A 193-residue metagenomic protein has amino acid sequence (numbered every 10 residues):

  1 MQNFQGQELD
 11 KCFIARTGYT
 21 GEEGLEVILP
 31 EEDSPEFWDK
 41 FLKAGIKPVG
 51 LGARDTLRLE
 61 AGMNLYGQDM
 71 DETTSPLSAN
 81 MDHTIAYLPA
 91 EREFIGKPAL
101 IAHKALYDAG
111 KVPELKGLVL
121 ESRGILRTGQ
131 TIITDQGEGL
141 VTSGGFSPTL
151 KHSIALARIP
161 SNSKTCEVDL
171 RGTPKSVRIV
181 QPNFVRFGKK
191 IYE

Functional and structural regions predicted by a protein language model:
M1-E193: Conserved, structured C-terminal
